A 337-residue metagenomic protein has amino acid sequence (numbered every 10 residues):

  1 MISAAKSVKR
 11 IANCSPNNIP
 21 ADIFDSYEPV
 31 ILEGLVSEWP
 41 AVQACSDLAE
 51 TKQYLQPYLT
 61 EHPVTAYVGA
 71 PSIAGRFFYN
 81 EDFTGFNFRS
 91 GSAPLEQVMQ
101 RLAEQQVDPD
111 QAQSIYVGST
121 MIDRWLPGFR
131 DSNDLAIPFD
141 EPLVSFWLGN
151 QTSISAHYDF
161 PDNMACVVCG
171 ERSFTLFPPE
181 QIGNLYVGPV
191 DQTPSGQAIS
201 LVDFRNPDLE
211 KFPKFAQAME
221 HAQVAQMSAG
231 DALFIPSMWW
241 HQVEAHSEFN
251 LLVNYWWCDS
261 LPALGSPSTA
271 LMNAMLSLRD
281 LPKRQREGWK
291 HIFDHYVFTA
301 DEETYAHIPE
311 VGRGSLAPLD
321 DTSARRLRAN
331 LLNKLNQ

Functional and structural regions predicted by a protein language model:
M1-A232, W240-Q337: N-terminal accessory scaffold of Fe(II)-dependent oxygenases
